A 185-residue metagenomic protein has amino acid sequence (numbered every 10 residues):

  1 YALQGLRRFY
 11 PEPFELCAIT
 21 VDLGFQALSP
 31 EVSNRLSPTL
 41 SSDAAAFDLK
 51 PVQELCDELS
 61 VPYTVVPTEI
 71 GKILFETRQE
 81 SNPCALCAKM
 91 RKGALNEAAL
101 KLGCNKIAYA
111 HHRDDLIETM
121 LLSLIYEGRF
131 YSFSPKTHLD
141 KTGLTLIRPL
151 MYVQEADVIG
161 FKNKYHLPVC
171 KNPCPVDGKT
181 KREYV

Functional and structural regions predicted by a protein language model:
Y1-L122, Y126-R129, P135, A156-K164: ATP-dependent adenylation/nucleotidyltransferase module used to activate substrates
G24-Q26, Y152, P175: Short, surface-exposed acidic/glycine-rich loop or hinge patches that mediate macromolecular interfaces
E76-E80, T142-G143, Y184: Short amphipathic alpha-helical segments at helix-loop
A85, R148, P175: Short, flexible active-site loop motifs that bind/organize anionic cofactors or intermediates
A108, L146-R148, K171: Short catalytic-loop micro-motif centered on adjacent basic/acidic residues
A110-D114, Q154-V185: Mid-to-C-terminal catalytic subdomains of enzymes that bind/position adenosyl phosphate moieties or nucleic-acid
E127, P135-T137, P173-G178: Short, acidic/turn-prone active-site loops that include or flank metal/cofactor- and phosphate-binding residues
S132-D157: Short, flexible loop segments at boundaries between secondary-structure elements
